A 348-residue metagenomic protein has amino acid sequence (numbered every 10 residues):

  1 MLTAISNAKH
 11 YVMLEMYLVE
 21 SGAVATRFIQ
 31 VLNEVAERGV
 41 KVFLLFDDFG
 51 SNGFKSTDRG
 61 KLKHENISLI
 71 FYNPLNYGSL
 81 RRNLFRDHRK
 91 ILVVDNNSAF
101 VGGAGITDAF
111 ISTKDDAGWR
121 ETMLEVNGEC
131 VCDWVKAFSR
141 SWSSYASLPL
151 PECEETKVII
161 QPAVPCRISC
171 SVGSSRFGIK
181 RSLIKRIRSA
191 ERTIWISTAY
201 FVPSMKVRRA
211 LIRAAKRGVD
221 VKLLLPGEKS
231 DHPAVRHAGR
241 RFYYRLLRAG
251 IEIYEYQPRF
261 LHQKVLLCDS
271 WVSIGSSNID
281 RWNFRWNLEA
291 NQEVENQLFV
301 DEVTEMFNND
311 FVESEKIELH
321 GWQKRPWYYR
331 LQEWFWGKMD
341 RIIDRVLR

Functional and structural regions predicted by a protein language model:
M1-R348: Charged, low-complexity intrinsically disordered terminal segments
